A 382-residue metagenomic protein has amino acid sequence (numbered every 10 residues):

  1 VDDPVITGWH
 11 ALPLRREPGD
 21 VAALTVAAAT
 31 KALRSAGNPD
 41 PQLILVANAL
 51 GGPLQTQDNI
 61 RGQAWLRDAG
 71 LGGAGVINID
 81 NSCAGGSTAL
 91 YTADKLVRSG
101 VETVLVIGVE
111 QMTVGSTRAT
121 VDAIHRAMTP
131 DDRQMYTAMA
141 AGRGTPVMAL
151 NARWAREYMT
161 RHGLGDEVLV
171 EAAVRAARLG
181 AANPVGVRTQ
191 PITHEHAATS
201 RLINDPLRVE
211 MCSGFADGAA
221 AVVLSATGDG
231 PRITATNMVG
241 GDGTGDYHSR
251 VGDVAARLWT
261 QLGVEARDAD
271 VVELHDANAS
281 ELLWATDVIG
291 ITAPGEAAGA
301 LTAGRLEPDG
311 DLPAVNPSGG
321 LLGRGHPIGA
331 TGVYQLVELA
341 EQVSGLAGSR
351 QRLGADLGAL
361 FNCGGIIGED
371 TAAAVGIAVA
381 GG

Functional and structural regions predicted by a protein language model:
V1-A22, A27, T160-R161, E171 (+7 more regions): Condensing-enzyme catalytic core mediating Claisen C-C bond formation in acyl metabolism
V1-A84, T92, W154-G165, V187-E195 (+3 more regions): Conserved active-site "lid/cap" helical segment
V5, G51-T103, G115-L150, R188-C212 (+2 more regions): Conserved catalytic cysteine-centered active-site region of acyl-thioester-dependent Claisen-condensing enzymes
L12, E110-M112: Structural signature of outer-membrane beta-barrel domains
P39-N48, G75-N81, T103-V109, E167-R175 (+5 more regions): Beta-strand segments within the central parallel beta-sheet cores of soluble alpha/beta enzyme folds
G52-I60, T244-Y247, D276-A298, P327 (+1 more regions): Short glycine/threonine-rich loop-to-helix capping motif typified by GTGT followed within a few residues by an Asp-Pro
D80-E110, M148-N183, V222-S225, R324-A347: Active-site-proximal alpha-helical scaffold in enzymes
M112-S116, L282: A short beta-to-alpha transition loop/helix N-cap that caps and shapes the active-site region
